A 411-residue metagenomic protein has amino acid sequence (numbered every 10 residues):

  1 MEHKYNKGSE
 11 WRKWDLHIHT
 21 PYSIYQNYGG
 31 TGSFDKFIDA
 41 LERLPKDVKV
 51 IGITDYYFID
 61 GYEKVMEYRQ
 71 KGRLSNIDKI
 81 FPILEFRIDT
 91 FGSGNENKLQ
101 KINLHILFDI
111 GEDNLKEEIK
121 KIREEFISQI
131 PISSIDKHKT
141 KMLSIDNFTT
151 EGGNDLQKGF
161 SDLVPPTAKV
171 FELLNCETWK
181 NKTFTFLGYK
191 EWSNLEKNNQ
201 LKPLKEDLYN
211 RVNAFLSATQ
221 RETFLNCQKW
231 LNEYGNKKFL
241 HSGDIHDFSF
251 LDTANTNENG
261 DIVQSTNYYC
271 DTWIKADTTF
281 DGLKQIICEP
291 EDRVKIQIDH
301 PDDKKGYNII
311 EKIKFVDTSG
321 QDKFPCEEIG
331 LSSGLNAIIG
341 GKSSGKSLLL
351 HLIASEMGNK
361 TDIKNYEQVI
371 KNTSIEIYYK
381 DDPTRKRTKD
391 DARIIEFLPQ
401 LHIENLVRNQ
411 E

Functional and structural regions predicted by a protein language model:
M1-V48, I59-F81, F86-L115, Y189-S343: Charged catalytic cores and adjacent phosphate/nucleic-acid-binding surfaces used for phosphate/nucleic-acid chemistry
I51-T54, I110, S332-I363: Phosphate-binding glycine-rich loops of NTP-binding sites
K79-P165, G188: Alpha-helix N-cap/helix-start capping residues at coil-to-helix junctions, especially the first residue of tandem
F171-E196: Aromatic-lined carbohydrate-recognition surfaces of secreted/lumenal glycan-active proteins
T278, N308, G330-S333, S344-L348 (+3 more regions): Generic recognition of stable, solvent-exposed alpha-helical segments in well-folded globular domains
E289, L350, S355-N359, I403 (+1 more regions): Short, well-ordered loop/turn and helix-capping segments at boundaries between secondary-structure elements and domains
K360-S374: Short beta-strand-centered segment that lines the nucleotide-binding/catalytic pocket of NTP-utilizing
I370-E411: P-loop NTPase motor core
